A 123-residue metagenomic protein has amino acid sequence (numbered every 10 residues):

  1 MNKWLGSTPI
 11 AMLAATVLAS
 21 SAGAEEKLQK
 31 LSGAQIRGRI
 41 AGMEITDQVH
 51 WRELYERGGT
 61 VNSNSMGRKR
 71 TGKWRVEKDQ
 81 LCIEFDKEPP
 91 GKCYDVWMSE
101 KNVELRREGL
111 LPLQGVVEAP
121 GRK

Functional and structural regions predicted by a protein language model:
N2-I10, A19-K123: Lipid interaction determinants
